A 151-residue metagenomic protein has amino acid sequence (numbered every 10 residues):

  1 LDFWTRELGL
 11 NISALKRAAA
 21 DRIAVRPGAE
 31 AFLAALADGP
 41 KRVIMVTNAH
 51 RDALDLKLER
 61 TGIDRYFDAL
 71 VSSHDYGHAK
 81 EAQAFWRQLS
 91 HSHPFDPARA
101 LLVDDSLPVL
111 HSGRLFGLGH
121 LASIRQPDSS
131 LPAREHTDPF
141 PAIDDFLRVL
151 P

Functional and structural regions predicted by a protein language model:
L1-R17: A metal-dependent, Asp-based hydrolase signature
S13, E30, A34-A37, K41 (+1 more regions): Asp-based, Mg2+/Mn2+-dependent phosphohydrolase catalytic module
A19-A20, D104: A general structural motif at alpha-helix termini
R22-R26: Conserved beta-strand/loop elements of the cytosolic catalytic core of P-type E1-E2 ATPases, chiefly in the P-domain
I44: A short beta-strand/loop micro-motif in the catalytic core of glycosyltransferases that engages the nucleotide-sugar
T47: Conserved phosphate-coupling serine/threonine residues in phosphotransfer and NTP-handling enzymes
